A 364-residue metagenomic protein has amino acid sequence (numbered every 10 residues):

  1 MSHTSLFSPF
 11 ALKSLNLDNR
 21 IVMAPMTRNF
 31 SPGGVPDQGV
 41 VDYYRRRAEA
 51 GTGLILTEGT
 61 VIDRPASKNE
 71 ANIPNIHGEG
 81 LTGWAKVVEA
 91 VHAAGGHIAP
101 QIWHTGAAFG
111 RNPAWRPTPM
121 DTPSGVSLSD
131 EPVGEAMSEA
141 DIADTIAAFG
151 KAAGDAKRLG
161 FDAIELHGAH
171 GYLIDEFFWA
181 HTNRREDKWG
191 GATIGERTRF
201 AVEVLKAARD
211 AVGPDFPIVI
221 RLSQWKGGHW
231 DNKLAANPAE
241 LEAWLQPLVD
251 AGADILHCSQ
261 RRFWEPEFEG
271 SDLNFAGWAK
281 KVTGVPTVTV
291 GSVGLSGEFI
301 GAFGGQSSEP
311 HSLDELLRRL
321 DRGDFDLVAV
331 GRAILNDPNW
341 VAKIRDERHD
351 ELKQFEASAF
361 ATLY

Functional and structural regions predicted by a protein language model:
M1-Y364: Flavin-dependent oxidoreductase catalytic cores
